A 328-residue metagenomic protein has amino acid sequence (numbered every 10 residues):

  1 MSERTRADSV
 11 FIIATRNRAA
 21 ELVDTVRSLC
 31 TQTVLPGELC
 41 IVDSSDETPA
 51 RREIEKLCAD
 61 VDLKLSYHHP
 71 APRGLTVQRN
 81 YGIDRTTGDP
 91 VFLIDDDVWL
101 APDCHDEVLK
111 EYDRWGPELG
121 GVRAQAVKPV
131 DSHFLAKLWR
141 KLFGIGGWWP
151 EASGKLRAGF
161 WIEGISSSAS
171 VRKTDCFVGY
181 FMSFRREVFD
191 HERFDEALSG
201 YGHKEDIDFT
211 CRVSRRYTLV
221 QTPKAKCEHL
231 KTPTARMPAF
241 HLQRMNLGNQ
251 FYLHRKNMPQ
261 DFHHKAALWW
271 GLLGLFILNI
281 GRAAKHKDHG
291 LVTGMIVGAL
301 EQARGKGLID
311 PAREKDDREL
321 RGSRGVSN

Functional and structural regions predicted by a protein language model:
R18-T31: Short, well-formed alpha-helical segments that are part of the catalytic scaffolds of diverse glycosyltransferases
S28, L35, I41-I54, V98-A101: A conserved acidic beta->alpha catalytic loop
P70-T86: Glycine-rich, basic loop-to-helix element that forms the pyrophosphate-binding segment of sugar-nucleotide handling
V91: Short aromatic/hydrophobic "clamp" motif used to bind/position activated sugar donors
D103-W148: Conserved donor NDP-sugar-binding/catalytic core segment of glycosyltransferases
F143-T174: Short, flexible, basic/aromatic active-site loop/helix in glycosyltransferases
D175-E192, L198-A225: A short, conserved alpha-helix in the catalytic core of glycosyltransferases
H241-N249, D261-N328: Non-catalytic, C-terminal membrane-associated alpha-helical segments of glycosyltransferases
